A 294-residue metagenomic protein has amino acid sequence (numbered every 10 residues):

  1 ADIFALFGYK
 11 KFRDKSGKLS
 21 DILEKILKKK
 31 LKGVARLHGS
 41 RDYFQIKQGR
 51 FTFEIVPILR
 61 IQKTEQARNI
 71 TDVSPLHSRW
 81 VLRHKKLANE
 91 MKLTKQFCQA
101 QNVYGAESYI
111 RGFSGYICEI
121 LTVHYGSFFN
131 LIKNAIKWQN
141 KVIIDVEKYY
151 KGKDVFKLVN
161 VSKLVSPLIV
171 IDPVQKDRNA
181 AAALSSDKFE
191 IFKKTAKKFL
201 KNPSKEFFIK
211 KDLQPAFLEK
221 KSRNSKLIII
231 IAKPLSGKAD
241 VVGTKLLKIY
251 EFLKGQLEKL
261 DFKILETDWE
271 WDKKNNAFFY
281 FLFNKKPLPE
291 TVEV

Functional and structural regions predicted by a protein language model:
A1, P289-V294: Non-catalytic interaction/regulatory segments
A1-K15: Active-site nucleotide-donor binding segment shared across nucleotidyl transfer reactions
I3-A5, K47, F53-P57, L121 (+1 more regions): A short beta-strand motif that forms the metal-chelation/ATP-contact edge of phosphoryl-transfer active sites
K10-D14, G33-V34, L82-K85: Short, polar/flexible loop-turn hinges at active-site or ligand-entry regions and domain interfaces
F12-S20, E24, A239-Y250: Generic alpha-helical secondary structure
L19-Q66, K263-N275: Conserved catalytic core of two-metal-ion nucleotidyltransferases
F44-A106, F113, C118, G126: Internal, well-ordered alpha/beta segment that forms a basic, Gly-enriched binding/recognition surface
K86-D272, N276, F281, L288-E290: Conserved nucleotidyltransferase catalytic core and NTase-mimicking acidic/glycine-rich helix/loop elements in nucleic
